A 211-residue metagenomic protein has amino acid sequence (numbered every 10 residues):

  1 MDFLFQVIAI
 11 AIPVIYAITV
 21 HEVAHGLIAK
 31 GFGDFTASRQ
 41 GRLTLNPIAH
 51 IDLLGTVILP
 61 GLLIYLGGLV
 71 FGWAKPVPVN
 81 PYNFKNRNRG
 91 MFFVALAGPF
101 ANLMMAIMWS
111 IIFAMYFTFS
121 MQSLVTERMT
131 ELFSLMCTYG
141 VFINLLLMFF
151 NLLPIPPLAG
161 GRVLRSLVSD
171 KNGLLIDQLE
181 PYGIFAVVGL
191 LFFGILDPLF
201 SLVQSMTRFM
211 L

Functional and structural regions predicted by a protein language model:
M1-L211: Hydrophobic transmembrane alpha-helices and their immediate loop junctions in multi-pass integral membrane proteins
